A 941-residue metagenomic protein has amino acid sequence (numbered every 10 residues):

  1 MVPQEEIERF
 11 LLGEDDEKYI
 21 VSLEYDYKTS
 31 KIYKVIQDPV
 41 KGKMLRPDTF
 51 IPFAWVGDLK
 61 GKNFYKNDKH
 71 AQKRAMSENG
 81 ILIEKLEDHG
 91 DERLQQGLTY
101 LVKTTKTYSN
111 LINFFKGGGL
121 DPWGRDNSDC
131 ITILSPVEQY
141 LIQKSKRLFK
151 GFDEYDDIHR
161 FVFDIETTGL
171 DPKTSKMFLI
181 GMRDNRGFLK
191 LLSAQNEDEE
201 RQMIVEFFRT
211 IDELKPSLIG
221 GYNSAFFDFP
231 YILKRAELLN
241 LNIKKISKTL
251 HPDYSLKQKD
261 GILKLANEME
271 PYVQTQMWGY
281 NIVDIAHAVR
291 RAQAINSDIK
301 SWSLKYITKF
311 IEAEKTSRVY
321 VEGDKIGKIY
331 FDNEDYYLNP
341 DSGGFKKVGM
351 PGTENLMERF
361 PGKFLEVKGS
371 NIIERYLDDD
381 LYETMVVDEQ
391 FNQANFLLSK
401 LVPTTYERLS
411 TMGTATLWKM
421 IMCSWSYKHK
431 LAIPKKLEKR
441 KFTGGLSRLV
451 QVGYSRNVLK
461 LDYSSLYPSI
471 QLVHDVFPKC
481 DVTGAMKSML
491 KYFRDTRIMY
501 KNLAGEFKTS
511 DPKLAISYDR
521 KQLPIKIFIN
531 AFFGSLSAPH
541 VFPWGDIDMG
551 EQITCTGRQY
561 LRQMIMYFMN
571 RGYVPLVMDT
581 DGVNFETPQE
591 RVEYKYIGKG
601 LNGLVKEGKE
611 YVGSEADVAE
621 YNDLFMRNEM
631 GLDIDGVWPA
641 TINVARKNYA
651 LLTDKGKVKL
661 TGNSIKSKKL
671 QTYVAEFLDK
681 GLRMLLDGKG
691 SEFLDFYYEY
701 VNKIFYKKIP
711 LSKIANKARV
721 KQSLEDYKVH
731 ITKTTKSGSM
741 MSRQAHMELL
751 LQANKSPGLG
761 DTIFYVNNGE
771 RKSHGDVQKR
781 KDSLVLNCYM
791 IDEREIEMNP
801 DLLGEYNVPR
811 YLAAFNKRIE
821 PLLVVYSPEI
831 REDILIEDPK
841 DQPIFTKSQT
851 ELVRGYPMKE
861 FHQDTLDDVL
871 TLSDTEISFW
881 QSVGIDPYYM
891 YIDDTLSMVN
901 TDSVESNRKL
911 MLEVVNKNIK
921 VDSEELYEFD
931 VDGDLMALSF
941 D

Functional and structural regions predicted by a protein language model:
M1-K215, L241, D379-V402, Y406-S447 (+6 more regions): DnaQ-like (DEDDh/DEDDy) 3′-5′ exonuclease domain used for proofreading and 3′-end trimming on nucleic acids
V2-E5, K325, Y330-G352, L356-H474 (+8 more regions): Common nucleic-acid-contacting/processivity interface regions adjacent to the catalytic cores of nucleic-acid enzymes
V102-T104, F585-Q589: Short beta-strand-to-loop capping motifs
L192-A194, K215, I219, F229 (+1 more regions): Active-site-proximal helix-loop-helix substrate-binding element of RNase H-like nuclease domains
S217-S224, Y573-V577, N584-E586: Short glycine-rich phosphate-binding loop at a beta-alpha junction
G220-Y231, W638: Acidic, metal-coordinating catalytic cores used for nucleic-acid/nucleotide bond scission and strand-transfer chemistry
D228-E237, S464-P478: Short active-site loop/helix that positions an aromatic residue
K595-D941: C-terminal, non-catalytic extensions of nucleic-acid polymerases
